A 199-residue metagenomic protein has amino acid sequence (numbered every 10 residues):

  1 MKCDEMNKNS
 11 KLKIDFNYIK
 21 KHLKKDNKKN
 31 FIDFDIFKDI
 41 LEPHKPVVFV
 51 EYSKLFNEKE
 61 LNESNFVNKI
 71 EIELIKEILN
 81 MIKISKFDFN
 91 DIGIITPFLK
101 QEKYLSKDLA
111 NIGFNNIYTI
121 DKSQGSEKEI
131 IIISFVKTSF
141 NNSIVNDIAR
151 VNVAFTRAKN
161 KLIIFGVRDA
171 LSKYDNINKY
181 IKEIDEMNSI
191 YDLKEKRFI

Functional and structural regions predicted by a protein language model:
M1-K28, R168-S172: Conserved coupling/interface region of RecA-like P-loop/ASCE motor cores
D4, F140-I199: Helicase C-terminal subdomain and adjacent C-terminal extension
F16-K107: Conserved helicase/translocase motor-coupling segment
K28-I36, F114-S123: A short, well-structured beta->alpha microelement
H44, E127-I130, A158-L162: Short glycine-/polar-rich loops that comprise or flank the Walker A/P-loop and associated switch/sensor motifs
F49, I95, I132-S134, F155 (+1 more regions): Structural motif
L99-Q101, S123, K137-S139, R168-S172: Conserved nucleotide-binding/hydrolysis micro-motifs of P-loop NTPases
A110, I117-S139: Conserved motor-coupling elements within RecA-like helicase/translocase cores
